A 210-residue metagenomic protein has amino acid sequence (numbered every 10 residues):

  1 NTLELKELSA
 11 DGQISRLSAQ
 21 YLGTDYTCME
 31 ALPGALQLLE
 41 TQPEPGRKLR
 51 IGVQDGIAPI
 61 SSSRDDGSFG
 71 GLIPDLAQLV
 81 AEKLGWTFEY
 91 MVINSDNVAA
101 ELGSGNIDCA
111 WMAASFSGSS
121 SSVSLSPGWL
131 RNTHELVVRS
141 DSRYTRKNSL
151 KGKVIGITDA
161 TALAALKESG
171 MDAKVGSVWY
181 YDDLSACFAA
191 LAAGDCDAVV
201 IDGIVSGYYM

Functional and structural regions predicted by a protein language model:
N1, R16, Y21, Q42-S121 (+5 more regions): Extracytoplasmic small-molecule ligand-binding "clamshell" domains of the periplasmic binding protein/Venus flytrap
N1-E4, H134-R146, Y209: A bilobed periplasmic-binding-protein/Venus flytrap-type ligand-binding module shared by bacterial periplasmic
L5-P43, T161-D183: Ligand-binding clefts/hinges and TM-proximal coupling segments of bilobed small-molecule sensing domains
N106, V154, D195: Conserved functional loop/turn residues at catalytic and ligand-binding sites
S117-N132, D172-K174, Y209-M210: Ligand-binding "clamshell"
V123-V137, S149, L184: Short Pro/Gly-enriched coil loops immediately N-terminal to beta-strands
P127, V138-I155, S169-G170: Flexible hinge/capping segments at coil-to-helix
